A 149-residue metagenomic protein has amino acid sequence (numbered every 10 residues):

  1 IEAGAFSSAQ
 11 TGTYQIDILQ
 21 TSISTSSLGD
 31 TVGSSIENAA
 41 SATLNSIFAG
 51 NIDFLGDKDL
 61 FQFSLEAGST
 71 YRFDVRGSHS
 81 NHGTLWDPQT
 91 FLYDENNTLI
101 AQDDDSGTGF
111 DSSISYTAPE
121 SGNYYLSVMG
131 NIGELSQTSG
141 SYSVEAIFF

Functional and structural regions predicted by a protein language model:
E2-S22, F48-F149: Acidic, Ser/Thr/Pro-rich low-complexity intrinsically disordered segments
D17-L44: Predominantly extracellular/luminal regions of secreted and cell-surface proteins, especially disulfide-bonded
